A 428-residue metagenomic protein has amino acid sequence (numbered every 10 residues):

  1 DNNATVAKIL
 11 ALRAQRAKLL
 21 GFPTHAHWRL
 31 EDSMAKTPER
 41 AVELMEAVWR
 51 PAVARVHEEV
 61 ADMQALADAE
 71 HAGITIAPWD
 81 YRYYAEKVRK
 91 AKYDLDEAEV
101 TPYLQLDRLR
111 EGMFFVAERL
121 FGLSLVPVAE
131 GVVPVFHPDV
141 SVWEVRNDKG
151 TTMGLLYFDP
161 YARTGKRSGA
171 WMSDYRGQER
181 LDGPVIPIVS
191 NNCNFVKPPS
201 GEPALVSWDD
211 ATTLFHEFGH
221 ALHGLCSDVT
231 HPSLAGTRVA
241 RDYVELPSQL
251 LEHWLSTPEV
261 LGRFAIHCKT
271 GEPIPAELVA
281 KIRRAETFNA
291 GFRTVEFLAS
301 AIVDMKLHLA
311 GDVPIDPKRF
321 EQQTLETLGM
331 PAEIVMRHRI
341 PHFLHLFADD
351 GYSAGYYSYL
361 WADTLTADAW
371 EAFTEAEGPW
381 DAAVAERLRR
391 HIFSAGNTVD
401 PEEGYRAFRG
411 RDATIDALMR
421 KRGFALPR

Functional and structural regions predicted by a protein language model:
D1-L12, G396: Short, 15-30-residue, compositionally biased linear elements with alpha-helical propensity or flexible coil
D1-N2, T101-Q105, E202-S207, D349 (+1 more regions): Extended, non-catalytic structural segments that build the interaction scaffolds of large macromolecular assemblies
A7-L12, R16-F195, H253-I302, K306 (+3 more regions): Active-site-proximal, well-structured secondary-structure segments within enzyme catalytic domains
L10-L12, V206, V399-P401: Short hydrophobic "helix-edge" motifs at membrane interfaces and signal-peptide entry regions
T37-P38, P198-P203, P232: Short small-residue beta-strand/loop micro-motif enriched in glycine and branched aliphatics
A91, R108, G112-V116, F121-V126 (+7 more regions): C-terminal, non-catalytic "cap/extension" segments appended to globular domains
S141, D209-D210, V239: Short loop/turn microsegments at loop-to-beta-strand junctions
V196-F215: Short pre-active-site segment immediately N-terminal to the catalytic Zn-binding motif
